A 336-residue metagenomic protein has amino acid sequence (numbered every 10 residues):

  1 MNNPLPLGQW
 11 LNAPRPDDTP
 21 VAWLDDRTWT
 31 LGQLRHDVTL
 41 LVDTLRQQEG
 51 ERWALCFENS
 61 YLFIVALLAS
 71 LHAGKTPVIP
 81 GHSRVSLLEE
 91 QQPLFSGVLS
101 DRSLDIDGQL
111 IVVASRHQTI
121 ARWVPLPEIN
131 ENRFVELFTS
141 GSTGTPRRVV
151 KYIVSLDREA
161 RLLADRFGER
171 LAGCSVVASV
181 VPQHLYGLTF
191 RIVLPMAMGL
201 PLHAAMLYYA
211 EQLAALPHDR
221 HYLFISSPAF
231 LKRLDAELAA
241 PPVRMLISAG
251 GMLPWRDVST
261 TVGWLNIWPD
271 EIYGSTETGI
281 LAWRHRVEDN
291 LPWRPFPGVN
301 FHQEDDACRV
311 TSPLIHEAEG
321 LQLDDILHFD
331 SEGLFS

Functional and structural regions predicted by a protein language model:
L5, R15-D17, S115-F138, E169-V176: Conserved pre-ATP/AMP-binding loop-to-beta segment of ANL
G8-Q9, D17-Q47, K151-V154: Conserved AMP-binding/adenylate-forming core of the ANL superfamily
T30-L31, F134-R161: Conserved AMP-binding A3 loop
D43-S83, C174-P182: Conserved AMP-binding/adenylate-forming
P93-S103, V150-R166, L171-R233, M245 (+1 more regions): AMP-binding/adenylate-forming
A204, N266-D306, H316-G320: Conserved ATP-binding loop and adjacent catalytic segment of the adenylate-forming AMP-binding
D235-D289: Gly/Ser/Thr-rich phosphate-binding loop
H302-S336: Conserved ATP-binding/catalytic segment of the ANL
